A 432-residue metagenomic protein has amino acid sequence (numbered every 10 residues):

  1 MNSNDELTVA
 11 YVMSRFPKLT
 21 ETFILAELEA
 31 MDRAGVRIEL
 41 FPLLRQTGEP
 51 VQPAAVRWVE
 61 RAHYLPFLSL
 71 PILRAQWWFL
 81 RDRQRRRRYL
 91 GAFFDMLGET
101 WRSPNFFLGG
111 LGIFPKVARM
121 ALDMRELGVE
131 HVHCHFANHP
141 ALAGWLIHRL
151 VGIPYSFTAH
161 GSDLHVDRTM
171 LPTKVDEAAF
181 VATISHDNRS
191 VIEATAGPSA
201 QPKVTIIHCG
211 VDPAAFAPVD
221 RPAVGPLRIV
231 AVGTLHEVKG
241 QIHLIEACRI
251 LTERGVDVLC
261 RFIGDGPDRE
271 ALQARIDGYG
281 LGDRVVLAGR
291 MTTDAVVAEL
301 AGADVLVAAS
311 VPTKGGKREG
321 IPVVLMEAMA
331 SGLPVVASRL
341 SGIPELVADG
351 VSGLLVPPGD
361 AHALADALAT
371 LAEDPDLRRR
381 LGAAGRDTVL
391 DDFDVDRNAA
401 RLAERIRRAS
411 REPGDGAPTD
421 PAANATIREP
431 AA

Functional and structural regions predicted by a protein language model:
M1-P71, I153, C209, T419-A432: N-terminal subdomain of nucleotide-sugar transferases
R168-M170, E193, V211-P226: Acidic anion/phosphate-binding donor-loop and adjacent secondary structure in glycosyltransferase catalytic cores
D187, G210: Carbohydrate-associated surface elements
D220-R249, R261: Conserved donor-binding/catalytic core segment of Leloir-type glycosyltransferases
I263, E270-D294: Nucleotide-activated donor-binding/catalytic signature segment of Leloir-type glycosyltransferases, i.e., the conserved
A301-G316, L333: Acidic donor-binding loop of glycosyltransferase active sites
L325, A330, P334-A337, V347: Short hydrophobic beta-strand element within catalytic cores of glycosyltransferases and related nucleotide-activated
L346-G350, L354-A361, T370-D376, D391: Conserved acidic donor-binding segment of nucleotide-sugar-dependent glycosyltransferases
